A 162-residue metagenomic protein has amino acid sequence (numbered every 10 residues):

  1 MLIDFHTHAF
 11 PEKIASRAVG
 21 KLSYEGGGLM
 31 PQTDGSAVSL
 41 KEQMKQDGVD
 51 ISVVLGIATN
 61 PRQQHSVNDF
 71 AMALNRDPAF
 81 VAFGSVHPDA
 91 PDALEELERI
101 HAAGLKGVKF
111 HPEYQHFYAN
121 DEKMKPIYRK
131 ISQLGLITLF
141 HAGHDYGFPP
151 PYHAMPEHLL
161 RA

Functional and structural regions predicted by a protein language model:
M1-K125, K130: Mid-domain alpha/beta scaffold segments of enzyme catalytic cores
K106-G107, N120-A162: Catalytic pocket-lining loop regions of alpha/beta-barrel enzymes, especially the amidohydrolase/enolase/GH5 lineages
